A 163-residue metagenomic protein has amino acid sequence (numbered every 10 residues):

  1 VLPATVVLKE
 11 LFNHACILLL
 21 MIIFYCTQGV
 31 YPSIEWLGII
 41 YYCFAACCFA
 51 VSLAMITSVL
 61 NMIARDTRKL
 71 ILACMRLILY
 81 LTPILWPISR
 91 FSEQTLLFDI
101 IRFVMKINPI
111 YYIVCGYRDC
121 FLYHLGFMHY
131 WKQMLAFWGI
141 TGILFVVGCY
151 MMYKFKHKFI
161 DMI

Functional and structural regions predicted by a protein language model:
V1, L8, L60-L77, I84 (+4 more regions): Intracellular alpha-helical coupling/juxtamembrane segments of multi-pass membrane proteins
A4-C74, F127-M152: Alpha-helical transmembrane segments and their short interhelical loops
A15-Y25, M75-T95: Hydrophobic alpha-helical transmembrane segments
P83-I143: Membrane-interfacial helix-loop-helix junctions in multi-pass membrane proteins
Y153-I163: Short cytosolic juxtamembrane segments of multi-pass membrane proteins
